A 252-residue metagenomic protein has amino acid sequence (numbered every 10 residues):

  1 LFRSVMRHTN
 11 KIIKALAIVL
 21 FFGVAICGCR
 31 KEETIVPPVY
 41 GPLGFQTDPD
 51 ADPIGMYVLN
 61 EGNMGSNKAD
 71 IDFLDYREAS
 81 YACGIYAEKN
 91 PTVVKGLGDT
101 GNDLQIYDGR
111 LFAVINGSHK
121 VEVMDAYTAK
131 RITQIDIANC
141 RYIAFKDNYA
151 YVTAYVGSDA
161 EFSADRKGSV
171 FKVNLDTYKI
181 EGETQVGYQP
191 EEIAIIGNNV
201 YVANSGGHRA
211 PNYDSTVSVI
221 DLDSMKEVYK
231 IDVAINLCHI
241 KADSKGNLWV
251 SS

Functional and structural regions predicted by a protein language model:
V5-L16: Bacterial N-terminal signal peptides that target proteins for export
V19-G23: Alpha-helical transmembrane segments
A25-G28: C-terminal motif of bacterial Sec signal peptides marking the signal peptidase cleavage site
R30-S252: Predominantly soluble domains enriched in secretory-pathway, periplasmic, or organellar proteins
